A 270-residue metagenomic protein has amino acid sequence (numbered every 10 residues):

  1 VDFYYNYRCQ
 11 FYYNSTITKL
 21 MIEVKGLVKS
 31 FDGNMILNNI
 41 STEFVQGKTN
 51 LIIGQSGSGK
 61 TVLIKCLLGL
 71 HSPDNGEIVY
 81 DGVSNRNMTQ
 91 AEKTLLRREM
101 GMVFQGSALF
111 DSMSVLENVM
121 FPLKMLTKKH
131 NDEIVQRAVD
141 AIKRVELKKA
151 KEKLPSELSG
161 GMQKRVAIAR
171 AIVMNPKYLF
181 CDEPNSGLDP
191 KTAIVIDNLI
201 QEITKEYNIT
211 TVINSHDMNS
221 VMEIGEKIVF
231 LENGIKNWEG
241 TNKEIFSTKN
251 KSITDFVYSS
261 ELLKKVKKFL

Functional and structural regions predicted by a protein language model:
L68: Helix-to-loop junction immediately C-terminal to a conserved catalytic motif
G76-S84: Conserved ABC transporter NBD signature motif
D132-K149: Conserved ABC ATPase "signature" region
L154-L158, M162: Conserved ABC ATPase signature
V173-K177: A short, proline-enriched helix->beta-strand linker immediately N-terminal to the Walker B motif in ABC-type P-loop
L179-D182: Catalytic Walker B motif of ABC-type/P-loop ATPase nucleotide-binding domains
P190-T192: Helix N-cap at the start of a conserved alpha-helix in ABC-type nucleotide-binding domains
